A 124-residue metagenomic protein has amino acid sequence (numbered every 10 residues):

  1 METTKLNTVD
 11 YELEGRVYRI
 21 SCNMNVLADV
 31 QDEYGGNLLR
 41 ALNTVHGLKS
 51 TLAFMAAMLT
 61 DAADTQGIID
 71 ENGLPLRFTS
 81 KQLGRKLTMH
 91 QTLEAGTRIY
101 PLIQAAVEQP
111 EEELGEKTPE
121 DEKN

Functional and structural regions predicted by a protein language model:
M1-E12, V17, A28, G36-K49 (+1 more regions): Charged interaction scaffolds used for protein-protein
I20: Active-site-adjacent beta-strand anchor residues
V26-D29, F54: Non-catalytic alpha-helical scaffold/packing segments enriched in small hydrophobic residues
G47-D61: Short, well-structured hydrophobic secondary-structure segments
